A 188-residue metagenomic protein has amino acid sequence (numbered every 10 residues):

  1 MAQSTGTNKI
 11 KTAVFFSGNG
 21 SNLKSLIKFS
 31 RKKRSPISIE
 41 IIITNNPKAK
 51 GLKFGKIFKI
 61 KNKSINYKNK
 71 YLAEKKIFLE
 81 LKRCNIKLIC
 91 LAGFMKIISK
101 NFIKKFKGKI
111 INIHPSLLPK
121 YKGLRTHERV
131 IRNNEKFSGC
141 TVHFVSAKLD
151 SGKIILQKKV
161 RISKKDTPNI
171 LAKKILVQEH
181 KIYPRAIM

Functional and structural regions predicted by a protein language model:
M1-M188: One-carbon transfer enzymes
